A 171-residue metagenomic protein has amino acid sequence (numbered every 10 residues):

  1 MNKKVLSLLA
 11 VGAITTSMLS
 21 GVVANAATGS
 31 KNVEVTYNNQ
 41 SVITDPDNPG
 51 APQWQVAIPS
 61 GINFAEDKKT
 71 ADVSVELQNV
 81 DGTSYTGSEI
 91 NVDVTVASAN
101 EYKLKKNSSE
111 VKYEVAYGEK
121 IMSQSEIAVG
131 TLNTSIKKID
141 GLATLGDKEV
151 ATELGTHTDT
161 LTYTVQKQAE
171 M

Functional and structural regions predicted by a protein language model:
M1-A26: Sec-dependent N-terminal signal peptides of Gram-positive bacterial secreted proteins and lipoproteins
N2-K4, E110, T156-T158: Intrinsic low-complexity, intrinsically disordered segments enriched in polar/basic residues
K4, K120-Q124, I139-G141: A short linear-motif detector with a strong N-terminal bias
A24-K106, E126-M171: N-terminal small/polar-rich segments of proteins
N100-I121: A surface/secretory-pathway sequence property marking extracellular, secreted, or lumenal proteins enriched
